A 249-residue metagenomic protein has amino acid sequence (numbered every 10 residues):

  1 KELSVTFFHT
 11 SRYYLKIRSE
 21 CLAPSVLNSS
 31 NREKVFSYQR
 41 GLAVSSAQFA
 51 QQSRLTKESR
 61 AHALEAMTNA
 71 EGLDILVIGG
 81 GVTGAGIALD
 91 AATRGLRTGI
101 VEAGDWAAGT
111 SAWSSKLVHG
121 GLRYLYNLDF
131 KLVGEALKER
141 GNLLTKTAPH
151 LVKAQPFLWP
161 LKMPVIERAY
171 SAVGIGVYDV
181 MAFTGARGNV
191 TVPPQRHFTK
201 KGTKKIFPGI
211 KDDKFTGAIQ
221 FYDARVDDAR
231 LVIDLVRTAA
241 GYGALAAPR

Functional and structural regions predicted by a protein language model:
K1-H9: Extreme N-terminal basic, low-complexity initiation segments that serve as generic localization/processing leaders
K34-I75, D90-T93: Extreme N-terminal leader/targeting segments of oxidoreductases
I75-G99: N-terminal Rossmann-like FAD-binding beta1-loop-alpha1 element of flavoenzymes
T93-S111: Glycine-rich FAD pyrophosphate-binding loop
K116-I206: Dinucleotide-binding Rossmann-like beta1-alpha1 core, especially the glycine-rich loop that anchors the ADP
T184-T191, K204-Y242: Helix-loop-beta segment of a Rossmann-like dinucleotide-binding subdomain
G243-R249: A conserved beta-strand/loop element that lines the FAD pocket in flavoprotein oxidoreductases
